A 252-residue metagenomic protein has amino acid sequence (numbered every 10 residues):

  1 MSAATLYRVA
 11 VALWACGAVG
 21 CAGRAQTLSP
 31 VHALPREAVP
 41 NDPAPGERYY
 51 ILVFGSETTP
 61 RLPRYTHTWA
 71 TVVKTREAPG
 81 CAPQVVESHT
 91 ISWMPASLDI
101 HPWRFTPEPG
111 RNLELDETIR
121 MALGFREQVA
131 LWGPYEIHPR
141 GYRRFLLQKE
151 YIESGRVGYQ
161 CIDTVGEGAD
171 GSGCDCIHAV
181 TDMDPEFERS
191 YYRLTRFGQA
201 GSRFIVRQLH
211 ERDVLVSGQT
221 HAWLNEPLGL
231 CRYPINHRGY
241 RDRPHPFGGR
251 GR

Functional and structural regions predicted by a protein language model:
M1-A4: N-terminal secretory signal peptides that target proteins for export/translocation
R8-A18: Bacterial N-terminal signal peptides
Q26, K74, P185: Residue-level marker of positions within ordered structural domains that often coincide with functionally constrained
Q26-Y49: N-terminal low-complexity, Pro/Thr/Ser-rich intrinsically disordered segments that act as propeptides or flexible
P45-I137: Glycine-rich catalytic cores of cysteine/serine-nucleophile enzymes that process amide/ester linkages in cell-envelope
R111-H178: Surface-exposed, polar helix/loop patches in the mature regions of secreted/periplasmic/lumenal proteins that form
Q148-R252: Activation targets extended, charge/polar-rich intrinsically disordered C-terminal tails
